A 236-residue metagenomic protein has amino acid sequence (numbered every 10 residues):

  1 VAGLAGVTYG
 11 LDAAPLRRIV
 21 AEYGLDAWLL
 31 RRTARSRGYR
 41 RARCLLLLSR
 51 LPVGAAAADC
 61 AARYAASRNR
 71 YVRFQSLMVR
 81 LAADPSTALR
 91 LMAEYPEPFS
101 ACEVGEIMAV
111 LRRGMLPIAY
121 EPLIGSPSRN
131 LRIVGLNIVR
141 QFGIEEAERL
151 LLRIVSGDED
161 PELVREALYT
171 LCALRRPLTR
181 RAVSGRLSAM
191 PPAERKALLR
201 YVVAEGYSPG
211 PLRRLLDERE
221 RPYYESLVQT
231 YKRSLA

Functional and structural regions predicted by a protein language model:
G3-V20, A42-P52, R73-A83, A101-R113 (+7 more regions): Structural detector for internal amphipathic alpha-helices that build alpha-solenoid repeat scaffolds
R17-T33, V53-A65, P85-Y95, R113-G125 (+3 more regions): Amphipathic alpha-helical scaffolding segments comprising HEAT/armadillo-like alpha-solenoid repeats
S36-R37, R68-N69, P96-A101, P127-S128 (+3 more regions): Short inter-helical turns and helix N-cap capping residues of alpha-solenoid HEAT/ARM repeat scaffolds
D59, Y64-L77: Helix-rich alpha-solenoid scaffolding regions
C60, A197, R219-E220, L227: A general marker of short, structured functional hotspots
